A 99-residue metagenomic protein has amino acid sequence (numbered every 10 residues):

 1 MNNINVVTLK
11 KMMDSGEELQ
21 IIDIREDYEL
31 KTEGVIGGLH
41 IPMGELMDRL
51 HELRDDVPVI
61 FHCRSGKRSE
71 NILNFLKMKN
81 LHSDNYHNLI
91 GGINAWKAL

Functional and structural regions predicted by a protein language model:
M1-L19, D27-P58, K67-L99: Rhodanese-like catalytic fold shared by cysteine-dependent sulfurtransferases and DSP/PTP-type phosphatases
H62: Short, surface-exposed ligand- or partner-binding patches at beta-edge/loop junctions that are enriched in aromatics
